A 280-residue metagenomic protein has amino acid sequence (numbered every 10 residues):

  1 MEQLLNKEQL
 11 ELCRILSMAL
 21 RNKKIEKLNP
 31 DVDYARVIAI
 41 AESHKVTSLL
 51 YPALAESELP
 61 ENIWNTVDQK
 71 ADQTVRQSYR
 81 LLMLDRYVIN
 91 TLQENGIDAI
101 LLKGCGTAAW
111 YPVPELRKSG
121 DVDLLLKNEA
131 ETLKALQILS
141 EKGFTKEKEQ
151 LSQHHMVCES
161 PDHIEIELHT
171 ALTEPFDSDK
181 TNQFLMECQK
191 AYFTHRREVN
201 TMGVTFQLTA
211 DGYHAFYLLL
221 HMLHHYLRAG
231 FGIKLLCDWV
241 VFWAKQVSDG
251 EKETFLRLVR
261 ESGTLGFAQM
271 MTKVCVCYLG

Functional and structural regions predicted by a protein language model:
M1-G120, L126-G280: Conserved NTP-donor binding/palm subdomain of two-metal-ion nucleotidyltransferases/polymerases, i.e., the charged
